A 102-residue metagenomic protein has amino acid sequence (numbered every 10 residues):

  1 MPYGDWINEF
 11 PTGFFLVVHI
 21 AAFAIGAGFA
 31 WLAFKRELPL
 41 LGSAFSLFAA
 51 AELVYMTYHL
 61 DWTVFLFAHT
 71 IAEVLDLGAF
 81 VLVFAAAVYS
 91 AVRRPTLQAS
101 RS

Functional and structural regions predicted by a protein language model:
M1-S102: Polytopic alpha-helical membrane-helix bundles and their juxtamembrane interface segments in multi-pass membrane
